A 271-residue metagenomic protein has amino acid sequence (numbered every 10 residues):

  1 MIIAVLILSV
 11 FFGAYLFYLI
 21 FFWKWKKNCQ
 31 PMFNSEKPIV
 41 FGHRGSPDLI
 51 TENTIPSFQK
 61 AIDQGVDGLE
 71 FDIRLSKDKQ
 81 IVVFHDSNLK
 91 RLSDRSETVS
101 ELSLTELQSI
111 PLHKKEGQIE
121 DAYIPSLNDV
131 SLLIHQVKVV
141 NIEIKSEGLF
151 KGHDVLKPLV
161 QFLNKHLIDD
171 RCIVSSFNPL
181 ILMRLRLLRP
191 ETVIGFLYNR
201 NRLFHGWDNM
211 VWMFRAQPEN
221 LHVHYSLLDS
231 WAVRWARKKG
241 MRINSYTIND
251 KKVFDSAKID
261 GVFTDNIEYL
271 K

Functional and structural regions predicted by a protein language model:
I2-K27, H85-N199, A216-E219, V223-S226: Metal-dependent phosphodiesterase/phospholipase catalytic core, i.e., the His/Asp/Glu-rich active-site region
I20, W25-K26, F196-K271: C-terminal active-site rim and adjoining tail of enzyme catalytic domains
W23-I50, I55-Q59: N-terminal signal-anchor transmembrane helix
F33, I134, L167, A236-R237: A generic structural signal for well-ordered alpha-helical segments
V40-G42, L69-F71, V140-I142, C172-V174 (+4 more regions): Hydrophobic faces of well-ordered beta-strands that scaffold small-molecule active sites in alpha/beta enzyme cores
S57-L75, R215-L221: Catalytic domains of carbohydrate-active enzymes, especially glycoside hydrolases
I62, V160-N164, L182-R189, S230-G240 (+2 more regions): Surface-exposed amphipathic alpha-helices with a cationic face
